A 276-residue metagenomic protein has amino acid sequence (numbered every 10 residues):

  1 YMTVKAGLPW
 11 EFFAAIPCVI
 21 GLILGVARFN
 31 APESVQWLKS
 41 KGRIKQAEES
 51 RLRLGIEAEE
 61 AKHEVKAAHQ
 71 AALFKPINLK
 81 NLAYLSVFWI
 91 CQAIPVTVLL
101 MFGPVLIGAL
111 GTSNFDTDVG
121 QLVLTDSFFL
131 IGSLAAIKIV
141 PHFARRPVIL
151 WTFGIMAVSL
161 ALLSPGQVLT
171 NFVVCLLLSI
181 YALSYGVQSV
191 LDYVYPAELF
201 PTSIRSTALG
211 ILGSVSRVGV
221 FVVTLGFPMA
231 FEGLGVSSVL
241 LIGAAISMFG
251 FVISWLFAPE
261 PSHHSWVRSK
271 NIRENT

Functional and structural regions predicted by a protein language model:
Y1-T276: Transmembrane-helix signature of 12-pass secondary carriers
